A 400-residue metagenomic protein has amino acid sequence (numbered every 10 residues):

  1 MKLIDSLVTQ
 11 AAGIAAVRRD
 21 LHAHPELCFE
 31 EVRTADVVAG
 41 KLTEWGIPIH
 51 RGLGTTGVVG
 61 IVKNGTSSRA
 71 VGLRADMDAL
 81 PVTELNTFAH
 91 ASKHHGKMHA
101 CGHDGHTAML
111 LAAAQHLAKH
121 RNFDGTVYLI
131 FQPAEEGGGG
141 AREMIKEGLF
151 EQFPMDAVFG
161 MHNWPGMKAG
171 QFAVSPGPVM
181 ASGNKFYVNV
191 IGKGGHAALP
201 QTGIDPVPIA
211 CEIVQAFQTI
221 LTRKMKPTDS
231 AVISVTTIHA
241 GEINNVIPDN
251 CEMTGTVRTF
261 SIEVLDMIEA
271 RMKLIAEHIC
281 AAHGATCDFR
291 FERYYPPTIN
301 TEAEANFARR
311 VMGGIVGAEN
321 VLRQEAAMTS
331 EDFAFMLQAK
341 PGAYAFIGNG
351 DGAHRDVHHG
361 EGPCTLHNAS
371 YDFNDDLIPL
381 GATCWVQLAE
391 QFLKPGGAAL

Functional and structural regions predicted by a protein language model:
M1-H99, A108-L111, Q115-F123: Acidic/His- and Gly-rich active-site-bordering loop/insert found across diverse amide/peptide-bond hydrolases
L21, G60, L73, H103 (+8 more regions): Divalent metal-coordination and catalytic microenvironments
H22-H24, H99, H103-H106, H162 (+3 more regions): Histidine-centered active-site/metal-ligand motif
H24, Q201-V207, I262-E269: Active-site pocket-shaping loop/turn-to-helix segments
V58-V59, L80-V82, N86-M98, G105 (+2 more regions): Histidine/acidic-residue-rich, glycine-tolerant segments that coordinate divalent metal ions
R74, T83, F186, A345-N349: Non-cysteine beta-strand/loop elements that form the S-adenosyl-L-methionine
C211-L400: Metal-dependent amide/peptide-bond hydrolase catalytic core, centered on the "pita-bread" metallohydrolase fold
